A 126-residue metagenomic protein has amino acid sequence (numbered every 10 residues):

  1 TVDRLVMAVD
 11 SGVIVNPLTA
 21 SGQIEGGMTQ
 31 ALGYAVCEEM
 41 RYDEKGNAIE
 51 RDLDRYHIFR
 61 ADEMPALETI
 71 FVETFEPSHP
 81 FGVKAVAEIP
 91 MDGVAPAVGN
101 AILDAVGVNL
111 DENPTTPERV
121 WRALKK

Functional and structural regions predicted by a protein language model:
T1-K126: C-terminal catalytic domains of large/alpha subunits in multi-subunit enzymes
